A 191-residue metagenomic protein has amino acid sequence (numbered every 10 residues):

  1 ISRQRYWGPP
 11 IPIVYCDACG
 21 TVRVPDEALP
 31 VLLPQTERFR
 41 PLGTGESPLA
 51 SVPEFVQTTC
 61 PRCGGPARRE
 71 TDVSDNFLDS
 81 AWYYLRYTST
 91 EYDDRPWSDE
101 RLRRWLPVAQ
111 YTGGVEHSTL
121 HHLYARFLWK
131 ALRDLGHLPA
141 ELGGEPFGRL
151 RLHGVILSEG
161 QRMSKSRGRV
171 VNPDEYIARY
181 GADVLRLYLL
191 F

Functional and structural regions predicted by a protein language model:
I1-G114, L123, K130-H153, Q161-V171 (+1 more regions): Cys/His-rich finger/ribbon microdomains and the adjacent scaffold used for macromolecule binding/structural
S118-L120: Active-site-proximal binding-pocket segments
G154-V155, E175-Y176, L190: Feature marking long nucleic-acid-engaging regions of large polymerase/nuclease enzymes
L185-F191: Structural preference for alpha-helix termini/caps and helix-kink/transition segments
